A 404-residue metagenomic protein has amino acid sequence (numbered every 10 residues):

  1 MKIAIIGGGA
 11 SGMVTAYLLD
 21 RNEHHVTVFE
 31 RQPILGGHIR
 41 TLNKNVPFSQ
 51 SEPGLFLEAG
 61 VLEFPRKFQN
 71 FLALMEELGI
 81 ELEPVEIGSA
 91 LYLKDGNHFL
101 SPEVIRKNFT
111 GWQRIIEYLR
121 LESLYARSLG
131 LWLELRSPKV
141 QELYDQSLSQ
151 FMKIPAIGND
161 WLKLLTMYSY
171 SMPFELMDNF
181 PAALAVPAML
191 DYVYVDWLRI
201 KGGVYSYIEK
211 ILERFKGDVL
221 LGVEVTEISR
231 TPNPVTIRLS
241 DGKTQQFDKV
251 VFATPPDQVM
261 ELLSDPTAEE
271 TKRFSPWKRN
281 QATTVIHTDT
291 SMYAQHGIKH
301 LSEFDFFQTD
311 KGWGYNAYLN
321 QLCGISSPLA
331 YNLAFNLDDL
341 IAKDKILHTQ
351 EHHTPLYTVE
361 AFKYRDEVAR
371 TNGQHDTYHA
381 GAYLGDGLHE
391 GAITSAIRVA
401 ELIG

Functional and structural regions predicted by a protein language model:
K2-V28: N-terminal Rossmann-like FAD-binding beta1-loop-alpha1 element of flavoenzymes
S11, I34, D257: Conserved Rossmann-like nucleotide-cofactor binding loop
D20-V46: Glycine-rich FAD pyrophosphate-binding loop
H38-T41, P47-V85, Y118-L119: Conserved FAD-binding subdomain of flavin-dependent enzymes
F68-M177: Mobile amphipathic helical/loop "lid" adjacent to a hydrophobic cofactor/ligand pocket
A185-S240, Q245: Helical element adjacent to the flavin cofactor pocket in flavoenzyme catalytic cores
T226-E227, T231-T354: Mid-domain catalytic core of redox enzymes that form a hydrophobic substrate pocket/lid adjacent to a catalytic redox
G312-G404: Conserved flavin/dinucleotide-binding core of flavoenzymes
